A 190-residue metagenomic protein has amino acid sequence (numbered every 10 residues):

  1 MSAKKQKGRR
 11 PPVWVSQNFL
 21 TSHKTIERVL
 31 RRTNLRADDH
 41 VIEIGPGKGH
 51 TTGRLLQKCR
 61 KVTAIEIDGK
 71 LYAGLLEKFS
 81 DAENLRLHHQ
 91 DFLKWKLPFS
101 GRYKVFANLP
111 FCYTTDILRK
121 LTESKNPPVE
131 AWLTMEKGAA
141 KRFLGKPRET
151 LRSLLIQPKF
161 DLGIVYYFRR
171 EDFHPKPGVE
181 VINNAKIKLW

Functional and structural regions predicted by a protein language model:
M1-W190: Catalytic cores of RNA-modifying enzymes
